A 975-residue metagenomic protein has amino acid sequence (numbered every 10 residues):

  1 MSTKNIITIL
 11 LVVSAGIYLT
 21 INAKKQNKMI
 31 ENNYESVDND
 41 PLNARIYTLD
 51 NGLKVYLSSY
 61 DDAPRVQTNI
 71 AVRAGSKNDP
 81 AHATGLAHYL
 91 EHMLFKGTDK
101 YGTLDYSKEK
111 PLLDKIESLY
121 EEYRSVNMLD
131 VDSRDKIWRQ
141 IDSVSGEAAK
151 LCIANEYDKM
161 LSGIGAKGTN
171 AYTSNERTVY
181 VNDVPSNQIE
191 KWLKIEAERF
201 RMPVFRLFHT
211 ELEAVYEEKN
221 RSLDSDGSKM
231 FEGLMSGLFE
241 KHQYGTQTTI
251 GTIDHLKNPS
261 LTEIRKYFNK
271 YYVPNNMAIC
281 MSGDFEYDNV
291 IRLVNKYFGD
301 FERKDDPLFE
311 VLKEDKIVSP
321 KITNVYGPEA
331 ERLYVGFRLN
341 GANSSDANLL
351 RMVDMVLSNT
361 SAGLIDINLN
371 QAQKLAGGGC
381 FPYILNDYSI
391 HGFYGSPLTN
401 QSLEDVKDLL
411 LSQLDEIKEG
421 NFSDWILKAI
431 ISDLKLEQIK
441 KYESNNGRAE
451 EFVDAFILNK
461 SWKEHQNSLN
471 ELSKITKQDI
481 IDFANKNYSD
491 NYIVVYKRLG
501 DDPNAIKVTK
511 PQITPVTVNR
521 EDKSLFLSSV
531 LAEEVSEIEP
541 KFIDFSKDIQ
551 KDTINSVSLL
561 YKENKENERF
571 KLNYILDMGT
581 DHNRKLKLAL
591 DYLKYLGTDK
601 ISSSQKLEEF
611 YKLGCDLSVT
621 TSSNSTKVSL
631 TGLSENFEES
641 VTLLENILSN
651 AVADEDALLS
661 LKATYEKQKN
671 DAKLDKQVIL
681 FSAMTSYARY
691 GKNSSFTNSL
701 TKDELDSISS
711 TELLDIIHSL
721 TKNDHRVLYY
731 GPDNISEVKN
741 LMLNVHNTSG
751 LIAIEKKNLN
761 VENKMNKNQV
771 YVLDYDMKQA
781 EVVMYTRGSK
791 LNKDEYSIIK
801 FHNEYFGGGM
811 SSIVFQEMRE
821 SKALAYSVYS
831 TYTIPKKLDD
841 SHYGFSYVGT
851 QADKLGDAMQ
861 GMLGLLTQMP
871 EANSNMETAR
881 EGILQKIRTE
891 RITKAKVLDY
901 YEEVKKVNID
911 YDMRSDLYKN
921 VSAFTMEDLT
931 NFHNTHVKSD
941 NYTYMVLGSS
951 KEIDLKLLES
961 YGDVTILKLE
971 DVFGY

Functional and structural regions predicted by a protein language model:
M1-M29: Bacterial Sec-dependent N-terminal signal peptides
I21, T48, Y106-D306, G341 (+3 more regions): Charge-rich, well-structured scaffold segments of protease-associated domains
N32-N33, V37-A63, S536-N567: N- or domain-start disorder-to-order transition segments that initiate the globular core
N43-R45, N51-L53, P64-I70, A83 (+18 more regions): Envelope-exposed proteins and targeting segments
R45-I46, K54-Y60, R265-K270, S319-V325 (+7 more regions): Short, surface-exposed beta-strand/loop micro-motifs that present aromatic residues
G52, D61-P111, V335, S345-L357 (+7 more regions): Active/ligand-binding-proximal structured segments within catalytic/core domains that scaffold catalytic residues
V72-S76, P397-T399, L576-T580, S634 (+3 more regions): Beta-strand elements of well-folded, non-transmembrane domains
N220, S236, D306-A362, Y394 (+5 more regions): His/Glu-based metal-binding/catalytic segments typifying zinc-dependent metallopeptidases
